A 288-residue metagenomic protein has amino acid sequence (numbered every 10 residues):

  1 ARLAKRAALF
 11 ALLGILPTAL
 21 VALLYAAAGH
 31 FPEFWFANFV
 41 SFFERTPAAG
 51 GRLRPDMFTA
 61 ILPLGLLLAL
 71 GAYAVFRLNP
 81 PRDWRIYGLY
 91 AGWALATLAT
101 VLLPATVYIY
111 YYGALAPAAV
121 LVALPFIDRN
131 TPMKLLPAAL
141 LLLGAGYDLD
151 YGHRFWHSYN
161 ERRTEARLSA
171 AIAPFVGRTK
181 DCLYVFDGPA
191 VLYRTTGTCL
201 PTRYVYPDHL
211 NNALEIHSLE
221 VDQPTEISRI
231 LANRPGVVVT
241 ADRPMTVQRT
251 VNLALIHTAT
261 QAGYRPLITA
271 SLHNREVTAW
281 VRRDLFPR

Functional and structural regions predicted by a protein language model:
A1-R6, F76-D83, A123-A138, P287: Membrane-interface junctions at the ends of membrane-embedded or membrane-associated helices
R2-Y25, L66, L136-G144: Hydrophobic alpha-helical membrane-interfacial segments at the cytosolic entry of transmembrane helices
W35-I61: Juxtamembrane membrane-water interface segments that cap and precede transmembrane helices
A60-W84, A91-T97, V120: Hydrophobic, aromatic-rich transmembrane alpha-helices and their immediate juxtamembrane boundary segments
R82, G236-R288: Aromatic/acidic, Gly/Pro-rich catalytic loop(s) in extracytoplasmic/lumenal soluble domains of multi-pass membrane
L98, L103-P132: Hydrophobic/aromatic-rich transmembrane helices and adjacent perimembrane loops
F126-D128, M133-E161: Transmembrane alpha-helical segments
H157-I216, E220-R249, L272-H273: Short periplasmic/luminal acceptor-recognition loop of GT-C membrane glycosyltransferases, typified by
